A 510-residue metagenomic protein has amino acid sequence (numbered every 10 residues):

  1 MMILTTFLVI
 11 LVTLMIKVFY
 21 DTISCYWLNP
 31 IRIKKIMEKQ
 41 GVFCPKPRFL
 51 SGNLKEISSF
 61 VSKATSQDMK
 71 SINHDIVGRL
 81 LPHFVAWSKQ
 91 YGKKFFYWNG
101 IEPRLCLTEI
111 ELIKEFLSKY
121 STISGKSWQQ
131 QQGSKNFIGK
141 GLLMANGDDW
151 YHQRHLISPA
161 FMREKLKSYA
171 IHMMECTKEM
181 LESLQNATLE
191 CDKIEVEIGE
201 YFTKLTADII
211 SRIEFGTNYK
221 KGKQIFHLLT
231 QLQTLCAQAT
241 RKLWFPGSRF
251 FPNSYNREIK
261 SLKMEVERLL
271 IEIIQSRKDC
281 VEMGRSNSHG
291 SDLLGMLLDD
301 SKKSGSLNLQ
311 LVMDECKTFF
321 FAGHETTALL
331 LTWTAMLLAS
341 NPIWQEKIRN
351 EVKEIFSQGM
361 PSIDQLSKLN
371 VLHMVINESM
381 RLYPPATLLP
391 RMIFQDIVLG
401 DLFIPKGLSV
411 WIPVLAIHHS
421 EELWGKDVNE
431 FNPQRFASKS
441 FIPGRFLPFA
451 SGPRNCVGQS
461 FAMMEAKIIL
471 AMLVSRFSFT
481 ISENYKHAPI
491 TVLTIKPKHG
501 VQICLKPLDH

Functional and structural regions predicted by a protein language model:
M1-K17, W98-L105, E164-E175, N186-R212 (+7 more regions): Cytochrome P450
M2-I138, N146-D148, H152, I171-E182 (+3 more regions): N-terminal membrane-proximal hinge/A-helix region immediately C-terminal to the signal-anchor transmembrane segment
V12-D21, I101-K114, G139, L143 (+6 more regions): Hydrophobic mid-domain F-helix/FG-region of cytochrome P450s
K55-I57, S62, D68-I76, P82-V85 (+12 more regions): Conserved cytochrome P450 catalytic core segment spanning the I/J/K helices
K89-F95, S304-N308, S362-E378, L389-W411 (+3 more regions): Cytochrome P450 C-terminal beta-domain/meander region
T206, I210, E214-F215, L262 (+8 more regions): Central I-helix of cytochrome P450 enzymes
K220, P342-W344, Q459-K496: Cytochrome P450 heme-binding "Cys pocket" and the immediately downstream C-terminal segment
I412-K439: Conserved cytochrome P450 K-helix/beta-meander segment immediately N-terminal to the heme-binding cysteine loop
